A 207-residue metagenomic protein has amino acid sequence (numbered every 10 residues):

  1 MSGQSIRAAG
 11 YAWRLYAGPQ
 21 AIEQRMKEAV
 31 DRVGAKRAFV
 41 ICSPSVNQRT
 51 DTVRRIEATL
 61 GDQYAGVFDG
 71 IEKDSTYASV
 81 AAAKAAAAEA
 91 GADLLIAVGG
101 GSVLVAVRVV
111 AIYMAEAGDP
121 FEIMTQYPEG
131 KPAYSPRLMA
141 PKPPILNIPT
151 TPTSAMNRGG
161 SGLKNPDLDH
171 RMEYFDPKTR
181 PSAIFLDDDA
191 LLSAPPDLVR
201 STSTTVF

Functional and structural regions predicted by a protein language model:
M1-L94: ATP/NTP phosphate-donor binding region
W13, A117-F207: A glycine/threonine-rich phosphate-anchoring loop and its flanking beta-alpha core in nucleotide/phosphate-binding
D31-R32, R55-T59, I112, S161-K164 (+1 more regions): Short, solvent-exposed amphipathic alpha-helical segments in soluble enzyme and RNA/protein-processing domains
R55-I56, A82-K84, V103-A117, R158-G159: Short Gly/Thr/Asp-enriched flexible loops that form oxyanion-binding sites at enzyme active sites
T59, V107, L138: Glycine-rich nucleotide/cofactor/substrate-binding loop typically near the N-terminus or early in the first domain
D62-A65, E72, I112-T125: Glycine- (often His-adjacent) and acidic-residue-rich active-site loop that binds/positions the CoA thioester
A92-V110, T150-M156: Glycine/serine-rich anion-binding loops at beta->alpha junctions that coordinate negatively charged ligand groups
